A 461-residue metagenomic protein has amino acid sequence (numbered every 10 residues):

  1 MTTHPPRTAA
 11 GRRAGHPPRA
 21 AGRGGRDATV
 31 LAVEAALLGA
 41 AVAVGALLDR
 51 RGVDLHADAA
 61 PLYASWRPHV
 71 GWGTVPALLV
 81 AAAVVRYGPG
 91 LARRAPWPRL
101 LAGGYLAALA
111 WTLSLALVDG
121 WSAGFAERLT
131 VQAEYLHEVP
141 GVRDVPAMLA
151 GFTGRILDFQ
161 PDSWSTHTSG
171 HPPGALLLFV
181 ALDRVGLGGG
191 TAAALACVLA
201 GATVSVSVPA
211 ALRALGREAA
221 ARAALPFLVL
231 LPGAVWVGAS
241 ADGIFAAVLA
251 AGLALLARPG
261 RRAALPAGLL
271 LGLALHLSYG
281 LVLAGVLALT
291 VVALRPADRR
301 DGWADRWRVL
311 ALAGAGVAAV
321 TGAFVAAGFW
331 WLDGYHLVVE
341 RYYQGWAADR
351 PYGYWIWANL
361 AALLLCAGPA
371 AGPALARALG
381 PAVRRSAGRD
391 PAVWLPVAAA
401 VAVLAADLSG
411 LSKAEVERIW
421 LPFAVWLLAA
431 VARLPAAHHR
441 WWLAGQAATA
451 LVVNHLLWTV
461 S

Functional and structural regions predicted by a protein language model:
M1-L38, D54-V131, L312-A313: Start-transfer (signal-anchor) and selected internal transmembrane alpha helices of multi-pass inner/ER membrane
V33-L37, L101-A108, P266-L271, D301-W330 (+2 more regions): Hydrophobic alpha-helical membrane-interfacial segments at the cytosolic entry of transmembrane helices
A82-Y87, A192-L215, A223: Transmembrane-helix motifs of polytopic, lipid-linked glycan transferases
A82-Y87, L364-V393, A400-D407, A429-A430: Hydrophobic, aromatic-rich transmembrane alpha-helices and their immediate juxtamembrane boundary segments
S207, F245-A263, W426-A430: Specific aromatic-rich, kink-prone transmembrane helix
V229-G233, A251-L253, A263-T290, A319: Membrane-interface alpha helices of multi-pass inner-membrane proteins
G233-F245: Short acidic/glycine- and proline-prone juxtamembrane loop motifs at membrane-interface regions of multi-pass membrane
L253-L265, V282-A315, R384-R385: Perimembrane helix-loop-helix junctions
